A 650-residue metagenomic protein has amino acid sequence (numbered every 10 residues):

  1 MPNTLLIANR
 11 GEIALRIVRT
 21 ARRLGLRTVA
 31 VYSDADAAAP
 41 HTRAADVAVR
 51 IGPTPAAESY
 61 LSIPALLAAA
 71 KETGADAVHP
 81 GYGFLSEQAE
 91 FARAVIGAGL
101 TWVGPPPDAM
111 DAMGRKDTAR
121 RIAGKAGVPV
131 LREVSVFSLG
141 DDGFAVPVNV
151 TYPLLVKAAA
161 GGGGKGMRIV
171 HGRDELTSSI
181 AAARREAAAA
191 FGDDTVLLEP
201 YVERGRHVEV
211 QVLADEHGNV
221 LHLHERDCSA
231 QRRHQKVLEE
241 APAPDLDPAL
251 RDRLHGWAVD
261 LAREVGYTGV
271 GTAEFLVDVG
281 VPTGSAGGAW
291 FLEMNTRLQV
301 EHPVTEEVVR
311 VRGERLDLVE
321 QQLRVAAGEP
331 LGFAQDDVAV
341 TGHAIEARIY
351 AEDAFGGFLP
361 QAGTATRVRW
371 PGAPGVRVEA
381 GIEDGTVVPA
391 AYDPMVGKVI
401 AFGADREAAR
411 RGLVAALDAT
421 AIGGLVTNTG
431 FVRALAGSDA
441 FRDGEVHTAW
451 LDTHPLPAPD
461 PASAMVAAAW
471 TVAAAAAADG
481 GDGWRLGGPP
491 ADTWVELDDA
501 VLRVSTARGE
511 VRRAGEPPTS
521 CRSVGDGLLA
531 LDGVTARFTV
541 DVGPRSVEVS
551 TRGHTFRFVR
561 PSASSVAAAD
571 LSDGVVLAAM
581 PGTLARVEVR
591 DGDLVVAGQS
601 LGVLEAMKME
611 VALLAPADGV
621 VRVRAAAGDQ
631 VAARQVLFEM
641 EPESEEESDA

Functional and structural regions predicted by a protein language model:
M1-A273, V277-V304: N-terminal beta-alpha lobe that positions the nucleotide/phosphoryl donor in ATP/NTP-coupled carboxylate activation
N3, K165, P242, D393-V399 (+1 more regions): Short amphipathic alpha-helical segments
D46, V78, Q211, L435 (+3 more regions): Residue-level signal for inorganic ion chemistry
G143, A183-R184, V196-L197, H207-E209 (+7 more regions): Glycine-rich, charged/polar anion/phosphate-binding loops that engage phosphate groups from diverse ligands
G172, A214-N219, V277-T283, G372 (+4 more regions): Short acidic-glycine loop/turn motifs at beta-strand connectors
P303-R522, A597-S600, Q630-A650: Catalytic cores of soluble metabolic enzymes centered on carboxylation/carboxyl-transfer
T535, D541-A578: Catalytic P-loop NTP-binding/switch module of NTPases
V566-A650: Structured functional modules or segments
